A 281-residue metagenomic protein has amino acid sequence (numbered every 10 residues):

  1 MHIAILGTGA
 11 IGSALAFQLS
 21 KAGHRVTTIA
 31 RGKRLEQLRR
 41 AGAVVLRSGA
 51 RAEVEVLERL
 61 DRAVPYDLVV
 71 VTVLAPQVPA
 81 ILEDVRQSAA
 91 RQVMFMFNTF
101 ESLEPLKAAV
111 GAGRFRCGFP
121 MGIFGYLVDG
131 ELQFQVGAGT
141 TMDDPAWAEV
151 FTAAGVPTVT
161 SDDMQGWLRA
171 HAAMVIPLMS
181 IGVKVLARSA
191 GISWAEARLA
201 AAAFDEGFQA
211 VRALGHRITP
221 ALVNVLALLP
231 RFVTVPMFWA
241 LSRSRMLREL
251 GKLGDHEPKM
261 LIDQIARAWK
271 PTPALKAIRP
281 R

Functional and structural regions predicted by a protein language model:
M1-R51, V150: NAD(P)+-binding Rossmann beta1-loop-alpha1 motif at the extreme N-terminus of oxidoreductases
I3, R25-V26, V93, F115 (+1 more regions): Hydrophobic anchor at the start of a short beta-strand that flanks the dinucleotide cofactor-binding loop
G12, D144, R169, E196-F204 (+2 more regions): Generic structural signal for well-ordered, non-membrane alpha-helical segments in soluble metabolic enzymes
G49-D129: Rossmann-like NAD(P)(H) cofactor-binding subdomain of soluble oxidoreductases
F97-H171: Rossmann-fold dinucleotide-binding core
V128-G139, V183-I192, L241-L253: Helix-loop-beta segment of a Rossmann-like dinucleotide-binding subdomain
Q165-F208: Active-site-proximal catalytic alpha-helix in oxidoreductases
R212-R281: NAD(P)-dependent Rossmann-like dehydrogenase/reductase catalytic/cofactor-binding core
